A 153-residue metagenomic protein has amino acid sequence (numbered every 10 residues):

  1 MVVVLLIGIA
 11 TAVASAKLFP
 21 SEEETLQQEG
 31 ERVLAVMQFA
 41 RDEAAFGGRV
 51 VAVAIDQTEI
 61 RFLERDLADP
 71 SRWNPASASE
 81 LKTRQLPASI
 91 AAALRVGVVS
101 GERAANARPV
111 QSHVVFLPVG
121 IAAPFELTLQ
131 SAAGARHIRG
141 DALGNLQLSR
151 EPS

Functional and structural regions predicted by a protein language model:
M1, I9, V13-Q38, D42 (+2 more regions): N-terminal helix-rich module
